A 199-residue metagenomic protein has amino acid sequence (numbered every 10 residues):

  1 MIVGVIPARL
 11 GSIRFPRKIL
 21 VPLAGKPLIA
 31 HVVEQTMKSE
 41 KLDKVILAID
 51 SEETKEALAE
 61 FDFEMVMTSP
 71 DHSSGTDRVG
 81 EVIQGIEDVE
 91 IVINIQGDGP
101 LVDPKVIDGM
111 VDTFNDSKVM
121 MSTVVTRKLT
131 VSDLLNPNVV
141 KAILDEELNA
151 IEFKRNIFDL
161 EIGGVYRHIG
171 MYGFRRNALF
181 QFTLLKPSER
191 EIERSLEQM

Functional and structural regions predicted by a protein language model:
M1-I49: N-terminal glycine-rich phosphate-binding loop and ensuing alpha1 helix
G4, V45-L47, V92, S122 (+1 more regions): Hydrophobic/aromatic residues located in beta-strands of well-ordered beta-sheets within soluble catalytic
R14, L101, G173, S195: Short aromatic/basic micro-patch
I19-L23, V66, P187: Short glycine-enriched, charge-decorated loop/helix-capping segments at active-site entrances that position
L42, D88-V89, D116-M120: Short, high-confidence coil segments that cap the C-terminus of an alpha-helix and link into the following beta-strand
I46, E52-I95, G99-D112: Short phosphate-binding loop-to-helix
V102-R190: Conserved core of the sugar-phosphate nucleotidyltransferase
I192-M199: A short, conserved alpha-helix in the catalytic core of glycosyltransferases
